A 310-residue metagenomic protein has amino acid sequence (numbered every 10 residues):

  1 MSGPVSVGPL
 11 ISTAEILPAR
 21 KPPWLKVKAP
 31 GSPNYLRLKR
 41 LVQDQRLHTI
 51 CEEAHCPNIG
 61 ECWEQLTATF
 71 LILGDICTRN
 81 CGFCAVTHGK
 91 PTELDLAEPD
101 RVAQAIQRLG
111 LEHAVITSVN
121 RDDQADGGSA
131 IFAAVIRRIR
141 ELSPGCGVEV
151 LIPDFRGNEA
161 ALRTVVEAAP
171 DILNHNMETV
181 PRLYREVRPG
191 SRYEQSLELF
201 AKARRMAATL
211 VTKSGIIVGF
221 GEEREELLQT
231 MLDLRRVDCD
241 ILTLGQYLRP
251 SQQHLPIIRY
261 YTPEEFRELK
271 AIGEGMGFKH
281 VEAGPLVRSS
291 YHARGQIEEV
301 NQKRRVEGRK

Functional and structural regions predicted by a protein language model:
M1-T69, D100, Q104-Q107, A134-C146 (+3 more regions): Auxiliary Fe-S-binding modules of radical SAM enzymes
I50-C62, L73-H88: Local cysteine-cluster metal-coordination motifs and their immediate loop/turn environment, predominantly Fe-S cluster
E52, I72-L73, T117, L151 (+2 more regions): A secondary-structure boundary/capping signal
A68, R79, L173: Change "...and in nucleic-acid phosphodiester-cleaving endonucleases..." to "...and in nucleic-acid processing enzymes
D75-T78, L111, E178-V180, Y247-R249: Short connector loops/turns at beta-strand edges and beta->alpha or beta->beta junctions
N80, Q124, L183, Q252 (+1 more regions): Glycine/Thr-rich phosphate-binding loops of Rossmann-like dinucleotide-binding domains
A85-R101, R108-A160, V165-A201, K213 (+1 more regions): Core AdoMet radical
